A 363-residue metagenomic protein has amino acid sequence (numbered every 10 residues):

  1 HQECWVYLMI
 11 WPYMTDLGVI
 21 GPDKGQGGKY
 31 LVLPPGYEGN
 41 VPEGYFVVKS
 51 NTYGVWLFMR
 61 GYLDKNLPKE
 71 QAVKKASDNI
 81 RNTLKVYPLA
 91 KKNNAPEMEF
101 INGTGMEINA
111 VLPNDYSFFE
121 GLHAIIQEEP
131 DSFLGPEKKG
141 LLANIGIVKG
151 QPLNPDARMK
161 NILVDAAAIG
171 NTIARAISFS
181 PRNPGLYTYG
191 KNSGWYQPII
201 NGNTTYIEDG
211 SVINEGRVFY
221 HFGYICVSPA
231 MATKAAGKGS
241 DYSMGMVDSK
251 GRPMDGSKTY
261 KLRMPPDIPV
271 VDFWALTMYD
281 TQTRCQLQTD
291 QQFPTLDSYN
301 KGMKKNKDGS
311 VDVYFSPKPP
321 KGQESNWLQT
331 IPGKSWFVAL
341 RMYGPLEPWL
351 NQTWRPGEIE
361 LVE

Functional and structural regions predicted by a protein language model:
H1-E363: A compositional/structural signature for long, glycine/proline-rich flexible linkers and loops on extracytoplasmic
